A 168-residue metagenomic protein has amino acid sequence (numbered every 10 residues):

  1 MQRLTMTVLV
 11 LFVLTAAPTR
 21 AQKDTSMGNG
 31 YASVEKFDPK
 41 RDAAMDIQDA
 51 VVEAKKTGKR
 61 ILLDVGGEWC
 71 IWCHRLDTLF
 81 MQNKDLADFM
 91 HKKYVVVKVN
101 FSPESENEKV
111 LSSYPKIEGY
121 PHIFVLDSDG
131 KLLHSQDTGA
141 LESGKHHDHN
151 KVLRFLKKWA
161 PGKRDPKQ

Functional and structural regions predicted by a protein language model:
M1-M6: Bacterial N-terminal signal peptides that target proteins for export
T7-A16: Bacterial N-terminal signal peptides
A17-A21: Sec/Tat signal peptide C-region and signal peptidase I cleavage site
Q22-T57, F155, R164: N-terminal leader/targeting and pre-domain segments
R41-A43, N83-E106: Thiol-based oxidoreductase modules, predominantly thioredoxin-like and allied folds used for disulfide exchange
T57-C70: Short active-site neighborhood of thiol/selenol oxidoreductases, capturing the structured segment around
G67-M81: Conserved redox-active cysteine motifs that mediate thiol-disulfide chemistry, especially di-cysteine Cys-X(1-2)-Cys
E118-D165: Non-catalytic, surface beta->alpha helical segment in thiol-disulfide oxidoreductase systems
